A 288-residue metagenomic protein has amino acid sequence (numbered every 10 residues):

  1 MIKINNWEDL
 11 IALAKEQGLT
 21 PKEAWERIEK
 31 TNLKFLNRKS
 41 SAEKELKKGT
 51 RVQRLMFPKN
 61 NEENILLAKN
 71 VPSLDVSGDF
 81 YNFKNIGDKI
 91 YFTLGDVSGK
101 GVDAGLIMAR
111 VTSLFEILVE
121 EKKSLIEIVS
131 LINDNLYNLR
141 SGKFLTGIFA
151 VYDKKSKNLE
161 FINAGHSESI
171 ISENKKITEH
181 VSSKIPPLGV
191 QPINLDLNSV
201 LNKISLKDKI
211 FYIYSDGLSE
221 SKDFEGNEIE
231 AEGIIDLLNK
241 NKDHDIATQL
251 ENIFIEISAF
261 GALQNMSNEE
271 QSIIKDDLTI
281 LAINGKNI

Functional and structural regions predicted by a protein language model:
M1-S40: Short, low-complexity N-terminal regulatory "tails/caps" that precede and couple sensory modules
D9, T31-Y212, L263-I288: … and, occasionally, acidic/histidine-rich disordered N-termini of signaling adaptors
I11, K22, V111, F115 (+1 more regions): Interdomain signal-transducing alpha-helices
S98, G217-L218: Acidic beta-to-alpha connecting loop that harbors the catalytic carboxylate
S205-Y212, L218-I288: C-terminal catalytic subdomain
